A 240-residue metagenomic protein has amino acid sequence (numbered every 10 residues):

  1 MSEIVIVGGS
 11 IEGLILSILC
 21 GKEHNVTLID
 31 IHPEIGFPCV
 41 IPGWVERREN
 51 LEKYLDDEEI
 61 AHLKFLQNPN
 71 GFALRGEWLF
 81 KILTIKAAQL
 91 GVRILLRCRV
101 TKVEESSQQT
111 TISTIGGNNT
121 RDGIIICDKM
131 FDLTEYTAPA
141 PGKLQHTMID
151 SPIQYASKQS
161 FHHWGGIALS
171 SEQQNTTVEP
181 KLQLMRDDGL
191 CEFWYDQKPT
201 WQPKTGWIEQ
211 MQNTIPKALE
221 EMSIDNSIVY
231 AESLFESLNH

Functional and structural regions predicted by a protein language model:
S2-T27, S223-L238: N-terminal Rossmann-like FAD-binding beta1-loop-alpha1 element of flavoenzymes
E3-V5, H24-T27, D128-F131, T205-Q210: Hydrophobic beta-strand segments of well-ordered beta-sheets in folded domains
G9, I31, L133-T134: Fold-independent oxyanion-binding glycine-rich loops and adjacent beta-strand/coil segments at enzyme active sites
G13, I35, T137-P139: Glycine-rich nucleotide phosphate-binding loop and flanking beta-alpha elements of Rossmann-like dinucleotide-binding
I15-Q67, E77-W78: N-terminal FAD cofactor-binding segment of flavoenzymes
I18-G21, T84, A88: Class I S-adenosyl-L-methionine
L66-K86: Short beta-strand to alpha-helix junction loop
L90-W207, T214-S237: Predominantly flavin-linked oxidoreductase catalytic cores and closely associated redox partners
